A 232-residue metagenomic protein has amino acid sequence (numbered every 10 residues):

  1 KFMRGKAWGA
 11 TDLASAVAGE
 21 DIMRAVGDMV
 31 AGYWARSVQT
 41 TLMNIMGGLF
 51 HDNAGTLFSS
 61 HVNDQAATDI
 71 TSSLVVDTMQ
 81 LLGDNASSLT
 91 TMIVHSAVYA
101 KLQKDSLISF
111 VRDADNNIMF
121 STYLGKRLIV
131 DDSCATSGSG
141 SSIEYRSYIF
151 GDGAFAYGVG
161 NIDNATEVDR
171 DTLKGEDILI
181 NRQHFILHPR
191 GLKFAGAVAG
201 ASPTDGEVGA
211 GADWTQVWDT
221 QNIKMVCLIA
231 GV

Functional and structural regions predicted by a protein language model:
K1-A18: Short acidic, glycine/tyrosine-flanked loop/strand segments centered on an H-E-D-like triad
K1-M3, S87, T172-E176: A general secondary-structure signal for short beta-strands and their flanking turns/coil in non-transmembrane regions
M3-W8, M29, D177-L179: Oligomerization/assembly interface segments of phage tail-like spikes and tubes
A10, S96, D132: Residues immediately flanking
L13-D84, E207, W214-M225, A230: Alpha-helical scaffold segments that mediate packing/assembly in large oligomeric complexes
G48-R127: Extended, solvent-exposed, turn-rich assembly/linker loops in the middle of proteins
Q65-I70, K104-V232: Sequence/fold signature of self-assembling virion shell proteins
